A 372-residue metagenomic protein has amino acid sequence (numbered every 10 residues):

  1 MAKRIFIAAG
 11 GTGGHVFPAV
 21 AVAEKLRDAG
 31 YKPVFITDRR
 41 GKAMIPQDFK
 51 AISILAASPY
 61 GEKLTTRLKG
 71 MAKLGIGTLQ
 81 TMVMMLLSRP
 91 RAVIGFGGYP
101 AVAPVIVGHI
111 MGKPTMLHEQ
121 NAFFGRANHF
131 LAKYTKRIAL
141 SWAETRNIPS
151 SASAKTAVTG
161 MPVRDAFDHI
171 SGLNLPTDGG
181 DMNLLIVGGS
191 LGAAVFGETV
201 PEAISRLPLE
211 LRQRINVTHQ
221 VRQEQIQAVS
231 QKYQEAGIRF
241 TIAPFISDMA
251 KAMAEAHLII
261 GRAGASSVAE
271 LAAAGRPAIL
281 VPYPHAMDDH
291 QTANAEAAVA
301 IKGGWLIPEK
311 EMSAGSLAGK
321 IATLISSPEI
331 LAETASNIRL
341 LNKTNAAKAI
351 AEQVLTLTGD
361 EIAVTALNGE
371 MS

Functional and structural regions predicted by a protein language model:
R4-A72: Glycosyltransferase specificity loop/lid
E24, D28, V34-I36, G41-I54 (+4 more regions): Donor-nucleotide binding loops and adjacent catalytic segments primarily of GT-B fold Leloir glycosyltransferases
K32, R40, H109-G172: Active-site-proximal region of nucleotide-activated glycan assembly enzymes, centered on histidine/acidic-rich loops
R40-M44, A92-M111: An aromatic- and histidine-rich active-site surface loop
K63-A92, I110: An amphipathic, basic-hydrophobic alpha-helix
P90-A92, A254-A269, R276-P277: Acidic donor-binding loop of glycosyltransferase active sites
I330-T344: A short, well-ordered alpha-helix in the C-terminal region of glycosyltransferases
K343-S372: C-terminal alpha-helical cap of glycosyltransferases
